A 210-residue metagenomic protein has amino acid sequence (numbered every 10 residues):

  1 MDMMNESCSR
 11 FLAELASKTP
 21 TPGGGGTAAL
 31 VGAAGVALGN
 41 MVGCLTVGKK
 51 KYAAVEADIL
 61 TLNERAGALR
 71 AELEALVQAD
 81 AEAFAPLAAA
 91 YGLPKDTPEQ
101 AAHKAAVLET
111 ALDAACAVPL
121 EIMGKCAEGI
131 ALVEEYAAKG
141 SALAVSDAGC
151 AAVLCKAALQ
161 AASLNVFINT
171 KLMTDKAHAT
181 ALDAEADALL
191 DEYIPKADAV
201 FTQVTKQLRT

Functional and structural regions predicted by a protein language model:
M1-L15, G124-E135: Acidic-glycine-rich active-site phosphate/pyrophosphate-binding loop
M4, C8, L12, A16-T27 (+5 more regions): Disorder-to-helix initiation segments
S17-N40, A144-A162: Conserved phosphate/anionic-ligand binding catalytic regions in large, soluble enzymes, centered on
L30-A34, L62, L69-L76, A115-K125 (+5 more regions): Amphipathic alpha-helix face/heptad-repeat signature
M41-A53: Transmembrane signal-anchor/signal-peptide helices with a preference for the extracytoplasmic
K50-A89, L189, K196: A structural-propensity feature for long, helix-poor, extended segments
D80, F84-V153, A157, N169: Amphipathic alpha-helical interface segments
G129-L132, A144-V204, T210: Preference for long, well-ordered alpha-helical segments
